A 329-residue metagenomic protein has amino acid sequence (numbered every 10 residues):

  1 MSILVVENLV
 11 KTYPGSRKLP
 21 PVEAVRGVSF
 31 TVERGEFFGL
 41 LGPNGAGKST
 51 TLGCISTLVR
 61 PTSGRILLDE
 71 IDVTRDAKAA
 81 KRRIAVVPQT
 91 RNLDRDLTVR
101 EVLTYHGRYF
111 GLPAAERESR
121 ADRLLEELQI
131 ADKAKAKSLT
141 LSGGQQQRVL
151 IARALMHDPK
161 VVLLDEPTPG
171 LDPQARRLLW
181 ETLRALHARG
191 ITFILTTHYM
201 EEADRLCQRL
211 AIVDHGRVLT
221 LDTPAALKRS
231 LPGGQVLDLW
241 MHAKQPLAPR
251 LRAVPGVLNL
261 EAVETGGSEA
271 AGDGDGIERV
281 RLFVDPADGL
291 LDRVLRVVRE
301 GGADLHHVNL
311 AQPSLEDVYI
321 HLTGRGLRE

Functional and structural regions predicted by a protein language model:
M1-I3, T12-G27, A77: A short, flexible loop at the N-terminus of ABC-type nucleotide-binding domains that lies
G64-R75, A79-A80: Conserved ABC transporter NBD signature motif
T104, R108, A115-K133: Conserved ABC ATPase "signature" region
K137-L141: Conserved ABC ATPase signature
D158: Conserved catalytic motifs of ABC-family nucleotide-binding domains
V162-D165: Catalytic Walker B motif of ABC-type/P-loop ATPase nucleotide-binding domains
E181-D285: ABC transporter nucleotide-binding domain
